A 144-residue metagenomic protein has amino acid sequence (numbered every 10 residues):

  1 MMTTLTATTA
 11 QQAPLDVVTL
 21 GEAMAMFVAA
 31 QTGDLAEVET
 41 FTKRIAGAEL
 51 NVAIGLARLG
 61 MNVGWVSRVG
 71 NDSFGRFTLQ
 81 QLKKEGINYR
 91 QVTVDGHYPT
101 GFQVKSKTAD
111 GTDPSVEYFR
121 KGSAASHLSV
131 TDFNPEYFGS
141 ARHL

Functional and structural regions predicted by a protein language model:
M2-I87, S123-T131: Glycine-rich phosphate/adenosyl-contacting loop at the front of the ribokinase-like
L15, T100-F102, P114-V116: Change "...and in nucleic-acid phosphodiester-cleaving endonucleases..." to "...and in nucleic-acid processing enzymes
T19-G21, T93, E117-K121: Short beta-strand segments
I54, F102-S106: Short beta-strand scaffold segments in enzyme catalytic cores
V69-G70, R90-Y98: Beta-strand->loop->alpha-helix junctions that form or flank phosphate-binding loops in nucleotide-handling enzymes
G86-R90, G111-D113: Short, structured active-site "lid" loops
S106-H143: Conserved phosphate-binding/catalytic loop of the ribokinase/pfkB sugar-kinase fold
